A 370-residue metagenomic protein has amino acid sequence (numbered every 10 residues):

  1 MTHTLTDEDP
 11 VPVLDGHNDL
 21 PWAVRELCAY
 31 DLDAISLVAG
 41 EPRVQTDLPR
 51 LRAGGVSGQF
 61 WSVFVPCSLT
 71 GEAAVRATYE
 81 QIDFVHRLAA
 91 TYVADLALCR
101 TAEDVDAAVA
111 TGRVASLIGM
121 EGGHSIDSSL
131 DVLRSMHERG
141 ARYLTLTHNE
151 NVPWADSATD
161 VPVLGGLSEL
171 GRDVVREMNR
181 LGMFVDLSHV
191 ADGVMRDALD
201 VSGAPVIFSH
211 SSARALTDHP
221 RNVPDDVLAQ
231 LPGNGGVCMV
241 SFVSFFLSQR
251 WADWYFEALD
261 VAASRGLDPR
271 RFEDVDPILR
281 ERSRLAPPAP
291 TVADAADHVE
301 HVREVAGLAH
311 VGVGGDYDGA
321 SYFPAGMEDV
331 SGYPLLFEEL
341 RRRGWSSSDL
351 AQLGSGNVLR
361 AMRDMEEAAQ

Functional and structural regions predicted by a protein language model:
M1-L167, D218-Q370: N-terminal hydrophobic targeting/anchoring segments and the immediately downstream early-domain regions of hydrolases
T4, S202-A204, A213-A215: Charged catalytic cores and adjacent phosphate/nucleic-acid-binding surfaces used for phosphate/nucleic-acid chemistry
V13-L20, V190, F208-S212: Histidine-centered catalytic micro-motifs
L96-C99, M183-V190: Catalytic beta/alpha-barrel core
V114, V175-M183: Short, surface-exposed connector motifs at secondary-structure boundaries
S129-L133, V194-A204: Distinct, well-ordered alpha-helical segments
G165-R176: Active-site glycine-rich loop that binds ribose-phosphate moieties when present
